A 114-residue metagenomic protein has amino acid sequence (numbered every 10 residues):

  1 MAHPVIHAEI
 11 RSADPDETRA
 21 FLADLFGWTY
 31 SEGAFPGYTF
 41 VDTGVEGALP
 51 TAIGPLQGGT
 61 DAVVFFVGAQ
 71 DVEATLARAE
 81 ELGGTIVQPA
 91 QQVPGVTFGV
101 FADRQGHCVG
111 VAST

Functional and structural regions predicted by a protein language model:
M1-R19, E46-A48, A62-V67: N-terminal beta-strand motif that seeds the catalytic metal site of vicinal oxygen chelate
I10, S31, L76-A77, L82-T114: Vicinal oxygen chelate
P15, D42, A52, A62-F66 (+2 more regions): Residue-level hotspots at or immediately adjacent to binding/recognition sites across diverse folds
L22: Catalytic core of tubulin tyrosine ligase-like
W28-A62, C108-S113: Conserved short beta-strand elements that form part of the metal-binding/catalytic scaffold of enzyme active sites
